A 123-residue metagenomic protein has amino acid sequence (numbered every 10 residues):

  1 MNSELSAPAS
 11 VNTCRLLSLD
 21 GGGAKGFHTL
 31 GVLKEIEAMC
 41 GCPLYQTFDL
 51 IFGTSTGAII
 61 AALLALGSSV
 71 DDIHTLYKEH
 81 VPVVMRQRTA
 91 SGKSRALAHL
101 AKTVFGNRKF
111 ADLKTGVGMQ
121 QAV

Functional and structural regions predicted by a protein language model:
M1-A9: Flexible, membrane-associating and regulatory peripheral segments of lipid-active enzymes
S10-S18, A24-R108: Patatin-like phospholipase
L19-D20, Q120: Short hydrophobic segments within beta-strands
G106-G116: A short alpha-helix-loop-beta-strand transition element characteristic of N-terminal alpha/beta dinucleotide-binding
G116-V123: Active-site gating loop/helix substructures
